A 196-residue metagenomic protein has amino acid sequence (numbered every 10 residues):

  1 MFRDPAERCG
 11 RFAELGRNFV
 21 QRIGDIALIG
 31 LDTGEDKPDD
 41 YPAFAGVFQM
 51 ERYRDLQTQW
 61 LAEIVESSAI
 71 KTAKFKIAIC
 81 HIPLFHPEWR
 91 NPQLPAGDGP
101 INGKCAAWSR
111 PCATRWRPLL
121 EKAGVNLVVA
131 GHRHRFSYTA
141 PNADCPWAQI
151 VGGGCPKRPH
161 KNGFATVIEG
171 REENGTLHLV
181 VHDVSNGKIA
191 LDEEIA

Functional and structural regions predicted by a protein language model:
M1-T72, P95-A107, R115-E121, L127 (+1 more regions): Extended active-site neighborhood of metal-dependent phosphoesterases/phosphodiesterases
L31, L61, A78-H81, H132: Divalent metal-coordination and catalytic microenvironments
S68-P92: Short acidic, glycine-rich surface-loop motifs adjacent to enzyme active sites
F75, V125-H132: Metal-dependent active-site segment of extracytoplasmic phospho-/sulfohydrolases and closely related
I77-I79, V129, I150: Structural detector of well-ordered beta-strand residues that form the stable sheet scaffold of enzyme domains
L84, H134-R135: Alpha-helix capping/helix-boundary segments
E169-A196: A short C-terminal boundary segment appended to hydrolase-like catalytic domains
